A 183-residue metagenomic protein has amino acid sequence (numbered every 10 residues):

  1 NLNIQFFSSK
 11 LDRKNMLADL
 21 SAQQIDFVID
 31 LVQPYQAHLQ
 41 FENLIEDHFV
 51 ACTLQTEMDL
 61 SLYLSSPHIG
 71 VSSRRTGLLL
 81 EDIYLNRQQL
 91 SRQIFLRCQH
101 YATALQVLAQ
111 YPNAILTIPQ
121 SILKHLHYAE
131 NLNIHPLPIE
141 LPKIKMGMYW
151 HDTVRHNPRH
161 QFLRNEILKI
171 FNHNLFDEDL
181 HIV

Functional and structural regions predicted by a protein language model:
N1-Y35, C98: Central regulatory/effector-binding core of bacterial HTH transcription factors
L20-I29, F49, A109-L116: Alpha-to-beta junction loops
Q36-N43, D47, T103-D152: Beta-alpha-beta core module
Q36-S73: Flexible hinge/capping segments at coil-to-helix
M58, L64, L132-F176: A late-sequence structural motif
P67-L90, H156-H160, R164: Secondary-structure junction motif
